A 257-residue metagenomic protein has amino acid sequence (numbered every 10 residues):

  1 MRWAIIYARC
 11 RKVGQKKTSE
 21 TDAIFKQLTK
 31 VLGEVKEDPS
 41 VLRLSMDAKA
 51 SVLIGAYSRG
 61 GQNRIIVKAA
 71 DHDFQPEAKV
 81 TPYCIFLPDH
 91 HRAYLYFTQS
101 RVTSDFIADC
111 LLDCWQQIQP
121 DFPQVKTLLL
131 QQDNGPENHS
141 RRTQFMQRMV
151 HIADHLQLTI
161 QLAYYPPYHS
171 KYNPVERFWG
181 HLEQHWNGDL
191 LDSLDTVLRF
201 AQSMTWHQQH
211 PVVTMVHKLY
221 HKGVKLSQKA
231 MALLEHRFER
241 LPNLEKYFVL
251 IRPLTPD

Functional and structural regions predicted by a protein language model:
M1-I66: Charge-mixed, compositionally biased segments that are often intrinsically disordered regulatory tracts
F25-K26, I107-C114, R142-M149: Well-ordered, non-membrane alpha-helical segments in soluble/globular domains
L44-S45, T127-N134, L162-P167, F200-A201: Extended hydrophobic secondary-structure segments that form protein cores and membrane-embedded regions
A48-V52, D89, N134-P136, P166: Short, flexible loop/turn elements at secondary-structure junctions
K68-Q131, P136: Electropositive, glycine- and tryptophan-enriched low-complexity nucleic-acid-binding patches
P120, G188-D257: C-terminal accessory extensions appended to soluble enzyme cores
S140, L162-Q184: RNase H-like two-metal-ion nuclease catalytic core shared by retroviral integrases and related mobile-element nucleases
F145-Q161: Two-metal-ion acidic nuclease core segments, chiefly of the RNase H-like superfamily
